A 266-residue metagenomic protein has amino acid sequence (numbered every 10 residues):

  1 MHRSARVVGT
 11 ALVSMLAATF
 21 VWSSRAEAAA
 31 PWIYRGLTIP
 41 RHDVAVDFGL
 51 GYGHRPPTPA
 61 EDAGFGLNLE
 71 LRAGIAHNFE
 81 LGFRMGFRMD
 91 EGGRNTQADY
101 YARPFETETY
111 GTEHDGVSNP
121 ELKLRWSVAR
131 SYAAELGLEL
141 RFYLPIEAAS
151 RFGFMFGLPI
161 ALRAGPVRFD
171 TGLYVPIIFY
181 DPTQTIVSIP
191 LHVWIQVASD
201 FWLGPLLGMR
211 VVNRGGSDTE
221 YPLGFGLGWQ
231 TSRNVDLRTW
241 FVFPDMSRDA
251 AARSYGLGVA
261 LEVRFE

Functional and structural regions predicted by a protein language model:
M1-I33, E266: Cleavable N-terminal export/targeting peptides
E27-D181, I186-E266: Transmembrane beta-barrel domains of Gram-negative outer membranes and organellar outer membranes
